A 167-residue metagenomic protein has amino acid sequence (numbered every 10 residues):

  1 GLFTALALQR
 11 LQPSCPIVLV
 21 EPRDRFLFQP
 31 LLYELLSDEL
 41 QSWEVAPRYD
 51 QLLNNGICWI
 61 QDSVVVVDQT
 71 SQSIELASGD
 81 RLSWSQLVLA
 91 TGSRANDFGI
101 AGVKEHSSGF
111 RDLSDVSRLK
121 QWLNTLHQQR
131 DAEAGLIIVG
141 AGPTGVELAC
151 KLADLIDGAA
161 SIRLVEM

Functional and structural regions predicted by a protein language model:
G1-C58, L136-I138, V146-M167: Beta1-alpha1 glycine-rich phosphate/pyrophosphate-binding loop at the start of Rossmann-like nucleotide-binding domains
D24, A95, P143: Short, glycine/serine-rich, charged loops/turns that create anion-binding and catalytic segments at active sites
I57-G135: FAD-binding core/adjacent interface of flavoenzyme oxidoreductases
